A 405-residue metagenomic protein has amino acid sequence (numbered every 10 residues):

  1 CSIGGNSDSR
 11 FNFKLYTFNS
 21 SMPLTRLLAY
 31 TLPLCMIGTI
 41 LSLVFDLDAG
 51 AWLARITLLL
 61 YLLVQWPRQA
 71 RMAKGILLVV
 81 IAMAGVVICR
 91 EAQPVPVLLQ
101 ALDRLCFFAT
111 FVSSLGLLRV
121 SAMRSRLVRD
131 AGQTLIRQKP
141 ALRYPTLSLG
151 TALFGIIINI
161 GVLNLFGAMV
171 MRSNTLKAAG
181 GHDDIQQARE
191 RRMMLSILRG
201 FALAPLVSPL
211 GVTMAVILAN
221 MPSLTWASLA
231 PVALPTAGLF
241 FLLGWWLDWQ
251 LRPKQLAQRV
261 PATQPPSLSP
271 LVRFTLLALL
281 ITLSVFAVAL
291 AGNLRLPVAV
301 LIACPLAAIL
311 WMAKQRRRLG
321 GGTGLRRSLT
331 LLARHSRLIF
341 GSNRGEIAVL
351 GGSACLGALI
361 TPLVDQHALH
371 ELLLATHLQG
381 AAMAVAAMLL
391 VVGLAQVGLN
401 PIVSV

Functional and structural regions predicted by a protein language model:
A29-P33, A49-C89, F108-L115, L277-T282 (+2 more regions): Hydrophobic mid-bilayer segments of alpha-helices in multi-pass membrane transport proteins, especially secondary
Q93-A122, A152, T330-V364: Core transmembrane alpha-helical segments of multi-pass membrane transporters/permeases
F107, T134-T146, I185-R191, N343-E346 (+1 more regions): Membrane-interfacial loop-to-helix junctions in multi-pass transporters
R119-L127, L153-G167, L203-G211, A358-L363 (+1 more regions): Short helix-coil transition sites and intra-membrane helix breaks within transmembrane domains of multi-pass
M123-L153, L165-Q186: Membrane-embedded helical hairpins/re-entrant loop segments and their flanking transmembrane helices within multi-pass
Q138-M169, T376-S404: Hydrophobic alpha-helical transmembrane segments of multi-pass integral membrane proteins, predominantly secondary
A179-T275, V405: Membrane-core helix-loop-helix motifs of multi-pass transport proteins
F241-T323, R327, L331: Long, contiguous bundles of hydrophobic transmembrane helices that form the permeation core of multi-pass
